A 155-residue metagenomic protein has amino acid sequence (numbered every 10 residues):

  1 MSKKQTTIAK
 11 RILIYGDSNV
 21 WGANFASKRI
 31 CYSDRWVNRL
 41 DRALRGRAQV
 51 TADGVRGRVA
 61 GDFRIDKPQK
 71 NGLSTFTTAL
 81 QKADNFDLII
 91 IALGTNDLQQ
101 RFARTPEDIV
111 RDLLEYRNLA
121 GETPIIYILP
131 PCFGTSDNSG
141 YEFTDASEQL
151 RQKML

Functional and structural regions predicted by a protein language model:
M1-I8, D34, R39, G46 (+1 more regions): Alpha-helical cap/lid subdomain in secreted, periplasmic, or secretory-pathway luminal O-acyl-processing enzymes
M1-V55, F63-R64, A79-K82: Serine-esterase "nucleophile elbow" of acetyl-processing enzymes
I14-N19, S27, D53-F63, I91-T95 (+3 more regions): Cell-envelope and extracellular/periplasmic
R64-K70: Short, flexible loop segments at the rims of nucleotide/cofactor-binding pockets, characterized by
